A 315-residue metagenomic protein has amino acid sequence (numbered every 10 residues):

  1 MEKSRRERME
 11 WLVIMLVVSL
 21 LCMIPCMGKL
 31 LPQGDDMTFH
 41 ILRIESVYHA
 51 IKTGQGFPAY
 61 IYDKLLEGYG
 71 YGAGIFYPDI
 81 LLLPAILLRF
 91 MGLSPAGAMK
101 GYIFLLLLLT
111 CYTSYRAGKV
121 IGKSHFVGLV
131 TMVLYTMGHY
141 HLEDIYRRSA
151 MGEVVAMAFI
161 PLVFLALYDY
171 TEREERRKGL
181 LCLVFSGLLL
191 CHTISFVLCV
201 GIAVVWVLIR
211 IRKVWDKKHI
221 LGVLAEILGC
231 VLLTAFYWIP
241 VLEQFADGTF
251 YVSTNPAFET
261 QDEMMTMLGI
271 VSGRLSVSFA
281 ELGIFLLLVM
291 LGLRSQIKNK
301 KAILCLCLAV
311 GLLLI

Functional and structural regions predicted by a protein language model:
M1-I315: Membrane-embedded transmembrane-helix bundle of lipid-linked glycan/lipid transferases
